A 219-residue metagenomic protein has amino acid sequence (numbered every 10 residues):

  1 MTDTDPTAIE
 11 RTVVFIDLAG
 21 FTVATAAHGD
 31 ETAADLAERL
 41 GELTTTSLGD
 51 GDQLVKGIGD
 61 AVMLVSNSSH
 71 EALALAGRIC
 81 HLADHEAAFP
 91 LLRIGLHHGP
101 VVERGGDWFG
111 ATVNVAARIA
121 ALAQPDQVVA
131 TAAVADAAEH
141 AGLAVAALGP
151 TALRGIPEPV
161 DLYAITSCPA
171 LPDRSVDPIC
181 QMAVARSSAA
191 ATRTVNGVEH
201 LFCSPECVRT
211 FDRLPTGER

Functional and structural regions predicted by a protein language model:
T2-A74: Catalytic NTP-binding/metal-coordinating core of nucleotidyl cyclase/transferase enzymes
D5-T7, K56, A88, L171 (+1 more regions): Short, flexible hinge/linker loops that cap or flank conserved catalytic cores
I9-E10, A133-R219: Intrinsically disordered, glycine/charged-rich C-terminal tails and inter-domain linkers that flank nucleotidyl cyclase
R11-V14, V55, I94, Q127-V128 (+2 more regions): Residues that recognize and position ribonucleotide moieties
D17, I58, H97-H98, A130 (+1 more regions): A secondary-structure boundary/capping signal
V62, D126, A191: Flexible, nucleotide-binding loop/lid elements of kinase catalytic cores
V65-A170: Catalytic beta-strand-to-alpha-helix segment of the class III nucleotidyl cyclase homology domain
